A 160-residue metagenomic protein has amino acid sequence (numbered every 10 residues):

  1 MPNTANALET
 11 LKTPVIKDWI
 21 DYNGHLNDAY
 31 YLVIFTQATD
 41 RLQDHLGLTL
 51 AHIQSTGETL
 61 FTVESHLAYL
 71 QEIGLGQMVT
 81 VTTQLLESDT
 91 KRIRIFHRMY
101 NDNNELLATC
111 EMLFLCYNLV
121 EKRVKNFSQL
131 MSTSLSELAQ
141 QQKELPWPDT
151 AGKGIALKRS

Functional and structural regions predicted by a protein language model:
M1-T80, L86, T90-S160: Terminal targeting signals and extreme-terminal segments of soluble enzymes
